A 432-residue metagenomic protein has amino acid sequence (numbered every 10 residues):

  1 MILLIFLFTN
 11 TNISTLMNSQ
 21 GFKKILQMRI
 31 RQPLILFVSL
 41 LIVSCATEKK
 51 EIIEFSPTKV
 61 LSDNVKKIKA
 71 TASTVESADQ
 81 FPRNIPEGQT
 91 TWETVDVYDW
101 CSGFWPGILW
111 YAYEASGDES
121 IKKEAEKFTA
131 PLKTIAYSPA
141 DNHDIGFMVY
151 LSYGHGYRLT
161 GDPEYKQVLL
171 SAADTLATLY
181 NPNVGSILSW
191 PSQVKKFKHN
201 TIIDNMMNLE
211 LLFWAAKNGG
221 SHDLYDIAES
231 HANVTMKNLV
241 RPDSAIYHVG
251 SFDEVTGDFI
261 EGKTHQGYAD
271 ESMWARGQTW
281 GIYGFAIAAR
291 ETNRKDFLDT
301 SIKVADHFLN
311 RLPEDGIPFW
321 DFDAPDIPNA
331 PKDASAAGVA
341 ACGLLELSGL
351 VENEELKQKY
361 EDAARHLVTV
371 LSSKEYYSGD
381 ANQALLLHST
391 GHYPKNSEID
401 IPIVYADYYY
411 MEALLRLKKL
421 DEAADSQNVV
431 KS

Functional and structural regions predicted by a protein language model:
T9-T11, T15: Ala/Thr-enriched low-complexity intrinsically disordered regions
I13, K49-S432: Glycan-recognition and catalytic cores of secretory/periplasmic carbohydrate-active enzymes
Q20-L34: Bacterial N-terminal signal peptides that target proteins for export
R31-I35, L350-N353: Membrane-interface junctions at the ends of membrane-embedded or membrane-associated helices
S39-L40: Short, linear, compositionally biased motifs with a strong N-terminal bias
V43-S44: C-terminal motif of bacterial Sec signal peptides marking the signal peptidase cleavage site
